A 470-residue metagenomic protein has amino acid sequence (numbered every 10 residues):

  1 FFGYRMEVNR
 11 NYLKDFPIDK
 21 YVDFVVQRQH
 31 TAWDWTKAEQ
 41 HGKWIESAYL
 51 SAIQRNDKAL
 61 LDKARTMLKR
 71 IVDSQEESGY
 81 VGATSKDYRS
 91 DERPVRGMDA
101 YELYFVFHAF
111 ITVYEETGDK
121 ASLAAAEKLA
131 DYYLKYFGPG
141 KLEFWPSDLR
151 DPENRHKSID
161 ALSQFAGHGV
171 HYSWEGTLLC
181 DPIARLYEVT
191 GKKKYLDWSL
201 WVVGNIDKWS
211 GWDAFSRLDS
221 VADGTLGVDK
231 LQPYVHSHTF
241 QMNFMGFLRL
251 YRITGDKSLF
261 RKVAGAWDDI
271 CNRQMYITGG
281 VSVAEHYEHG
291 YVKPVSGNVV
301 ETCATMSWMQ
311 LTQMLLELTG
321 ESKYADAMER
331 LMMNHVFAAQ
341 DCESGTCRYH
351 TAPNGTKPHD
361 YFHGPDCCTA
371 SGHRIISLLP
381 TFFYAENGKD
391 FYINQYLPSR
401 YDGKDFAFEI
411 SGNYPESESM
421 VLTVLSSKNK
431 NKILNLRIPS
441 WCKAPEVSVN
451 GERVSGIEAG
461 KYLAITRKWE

Functional and structural regions predicted by a protein language model:
F1-E470: Glycan-recognition and catalytic cores of secretory/periplasmic carbohydrate-active enzymes
